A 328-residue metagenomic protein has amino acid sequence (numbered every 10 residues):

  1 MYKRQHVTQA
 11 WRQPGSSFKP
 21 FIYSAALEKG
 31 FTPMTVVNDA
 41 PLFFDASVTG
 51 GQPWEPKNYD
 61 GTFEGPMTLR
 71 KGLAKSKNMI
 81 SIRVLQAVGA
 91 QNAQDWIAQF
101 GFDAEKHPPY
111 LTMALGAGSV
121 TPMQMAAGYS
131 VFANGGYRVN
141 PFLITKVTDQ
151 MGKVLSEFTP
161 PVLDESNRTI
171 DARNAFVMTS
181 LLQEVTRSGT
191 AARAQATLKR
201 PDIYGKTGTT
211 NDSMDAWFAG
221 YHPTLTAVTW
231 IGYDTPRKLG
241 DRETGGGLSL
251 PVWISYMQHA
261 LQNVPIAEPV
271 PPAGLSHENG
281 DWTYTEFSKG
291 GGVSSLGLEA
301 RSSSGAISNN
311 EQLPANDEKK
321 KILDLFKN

Functional and structural regions predicted by a protein language model:
M1-Y2, G72: Conserved small/polar residues in nucleotide/adenosyl-binding loops
K3-R12, S16-P20, S24, K29-T35 (+3 more regions): Periplasmic/cell-envelope proteins involved in peptidoglycan metabolism and beta-lactam response
H6-P14, I170, G240-V252: Short alpha-helix boundary/capping segments
Q13-N38, G72, G128-F132, M178 (+2 more regions): Active-site SXXK
F31-A93, R138, Q150-V177, L182-E184 (+1 more regions): Conserved catalytic neighborhood of penicillin-recognizing serine enzymes
T35-V37, P41, D45, Q52-W54 (+3 more regions): Soluble, non-transmembrane domains of envelope/secretory-pathway proteins that act on or interact with carbohydrate
Q99-L155, L163, T169, Y204-D212 (+2 more regions): Active-site-proximal helix/loop microenvironment of the serine DD-peptidase/beta-lactamase transpeptidase fold
L181-G208: Active-site Gly/Thr loop motif
